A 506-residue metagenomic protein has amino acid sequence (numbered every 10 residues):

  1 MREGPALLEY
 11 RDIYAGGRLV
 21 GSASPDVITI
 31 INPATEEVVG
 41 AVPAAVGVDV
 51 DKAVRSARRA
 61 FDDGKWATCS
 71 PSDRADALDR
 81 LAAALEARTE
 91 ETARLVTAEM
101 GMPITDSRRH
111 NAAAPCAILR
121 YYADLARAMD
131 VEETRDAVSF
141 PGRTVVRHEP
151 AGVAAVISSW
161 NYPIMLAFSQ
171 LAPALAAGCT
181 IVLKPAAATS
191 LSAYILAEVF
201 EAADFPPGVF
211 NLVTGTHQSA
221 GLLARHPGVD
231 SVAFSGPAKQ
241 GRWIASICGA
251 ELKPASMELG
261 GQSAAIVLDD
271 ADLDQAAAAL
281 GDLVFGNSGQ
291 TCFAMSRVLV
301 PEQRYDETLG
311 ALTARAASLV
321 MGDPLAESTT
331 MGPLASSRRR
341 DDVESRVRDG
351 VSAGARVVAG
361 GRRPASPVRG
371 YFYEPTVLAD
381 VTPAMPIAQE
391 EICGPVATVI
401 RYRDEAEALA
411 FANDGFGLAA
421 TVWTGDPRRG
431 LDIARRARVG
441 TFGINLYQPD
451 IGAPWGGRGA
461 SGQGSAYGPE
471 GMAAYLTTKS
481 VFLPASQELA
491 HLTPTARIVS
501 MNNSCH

Functional and structural regions predicted by a protein language model:
M1-A34, A60: Hydrophobic face of amphipathic alpha-helices that form TPR/SEL1-like repeat modules and related alpha-solenoid
L8, K239-T382, I444, A490-V499 (+1 more regions): ALDH superfamily catalytic-core signature
G21-A23, V27-I28, A44-V48, A271: A short acidic/small-residue loop/turn micro-motif
T35-G40, V229, I266, V320 (+4 more regions): Conserved C-terminal structural/oligomerization subdomain of aldehyde/semialdehyde dehydrogenase
E36, R74, V96, L119 (+9 more regions): Residue-level signal for inorganic ion chemistry
V38-A45, D62-W66, V156, A265-L268 (+5 more regions): Short, well-ordered beta-strand elements within core beta-sheets of diverse protein domains
G40-M129: Glycine-rich loop-to-alpha-helix module at the N-terminal edge of alpha/beta enzyme cores
E133-Q275, Y402: Rossmann-like NAD(P) dinucleotide-binding subdomain of oxidoreductase/dehydrogenase enzymes
